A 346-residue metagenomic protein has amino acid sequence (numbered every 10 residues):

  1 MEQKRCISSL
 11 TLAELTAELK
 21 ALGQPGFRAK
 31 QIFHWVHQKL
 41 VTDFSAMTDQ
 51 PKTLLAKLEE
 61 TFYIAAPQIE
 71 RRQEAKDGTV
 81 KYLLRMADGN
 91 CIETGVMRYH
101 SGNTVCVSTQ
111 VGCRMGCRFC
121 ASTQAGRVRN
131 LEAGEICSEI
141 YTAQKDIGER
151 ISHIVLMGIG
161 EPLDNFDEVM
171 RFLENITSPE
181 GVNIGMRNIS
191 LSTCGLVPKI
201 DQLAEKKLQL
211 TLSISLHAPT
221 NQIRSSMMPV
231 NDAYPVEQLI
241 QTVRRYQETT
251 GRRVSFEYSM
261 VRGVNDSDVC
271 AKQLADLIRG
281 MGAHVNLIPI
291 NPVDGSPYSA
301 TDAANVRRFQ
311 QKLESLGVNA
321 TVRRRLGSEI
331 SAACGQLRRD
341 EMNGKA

Functional and structural regions predicted by a protein language model:
M1-I92, R244-R252, Y258-A346: Auxiliary Fe-S-binding modules of radical SAM enzymes
A75, S108-T109, S122, S192 (+1 more regions): Short linear Ser/Thr-Pro motifs
V80, I92, N103-V107, M115 (+1 more regions): Generic beta-strand structural signal
D88-G102: P-loop NTP-binding catalytic core
R98-E135: Canonical Radical SAM [4Fe-4S] cluster-binding loop centered on the CxxxCxxC motif and its immediate flanking residues
Q124-H153: Conserved alpha-helical substructure of the radical SAM core
Q144-A320: Conserved AdoMet/S-adenosylmethionine-binding subsite of the radical SAM
